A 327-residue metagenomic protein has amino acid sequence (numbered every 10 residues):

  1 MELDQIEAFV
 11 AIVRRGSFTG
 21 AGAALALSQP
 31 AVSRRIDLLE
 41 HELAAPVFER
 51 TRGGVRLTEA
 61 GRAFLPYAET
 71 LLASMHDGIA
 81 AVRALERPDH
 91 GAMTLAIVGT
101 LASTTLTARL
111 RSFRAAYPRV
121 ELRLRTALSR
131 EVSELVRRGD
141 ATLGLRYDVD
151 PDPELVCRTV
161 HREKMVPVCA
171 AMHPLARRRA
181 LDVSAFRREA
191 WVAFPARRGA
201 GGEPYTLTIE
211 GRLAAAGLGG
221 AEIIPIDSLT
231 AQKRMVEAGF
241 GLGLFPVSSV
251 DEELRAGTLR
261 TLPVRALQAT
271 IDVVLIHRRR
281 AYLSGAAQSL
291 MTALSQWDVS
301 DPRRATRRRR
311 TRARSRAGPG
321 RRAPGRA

Functional and structural regions predicted by a protein language model:
A11-A31: Short helix-boundary/capping micro-motifs
L39-E40, F113: Conserved amphipathic alpha-helical core elements
E40-E59: A short LG(V/I)-centered, amphipathic sequence patch enriched for acidic residue(s) preceding the LG motif
H90-P153, I226: Central regulatory/effector-binding core of bacterial HTH transcription factors
L128-S133, R137-A141, R146-Y147, P204-L262 (+1 more regions): Hydrophobic hinge/microswitch elements
P153-T159, E163, R178, T230-R279 (+1 more regions): Beta-alpha-beta core module
L155-P195, G202, G285: Flexible hinge/capping segments at coil-to-helix
E189-A216, L283-A287, M291-T292, W297-R309: Secondary-structure junction motif
